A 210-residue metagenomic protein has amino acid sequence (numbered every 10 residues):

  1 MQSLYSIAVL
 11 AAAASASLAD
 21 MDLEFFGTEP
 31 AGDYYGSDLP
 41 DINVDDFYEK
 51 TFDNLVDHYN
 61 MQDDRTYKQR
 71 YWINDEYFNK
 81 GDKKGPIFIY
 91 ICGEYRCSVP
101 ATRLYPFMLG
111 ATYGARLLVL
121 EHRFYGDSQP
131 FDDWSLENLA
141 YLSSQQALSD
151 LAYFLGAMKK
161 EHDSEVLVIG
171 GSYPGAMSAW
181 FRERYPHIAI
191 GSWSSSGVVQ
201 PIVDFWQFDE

Functional and structural regions predicted by a protein language model:
Y5-A8, A13-R116, Y141: Catalytic-loop region of hydrolases
Y95, R123-G126, V199: Alpha/beta-hydrolase active-site loop signature
T112-Q129: Conserved alpha/beta-hydrolase
F124-N138, V203: Glycine-rich "HGGG/HGxG" loop immediately N-terminal to the catalytic nucleophile of the alpha/beta-hydrolase
L139-K159: Alpha/beta-hydrolase active-site loop
H162-S172: Alpha/beta-hydrolase fold nucleophile elbow
Y173-P186, S192, V199: Short glycine-enriched nucleophile-adjacent loop and the immediately C-terminal alpha-helix near the catalytic center
I188-E210: A catalytic-pocket lid/entrance helix-loop region that shapes and gates access to the active site across common
